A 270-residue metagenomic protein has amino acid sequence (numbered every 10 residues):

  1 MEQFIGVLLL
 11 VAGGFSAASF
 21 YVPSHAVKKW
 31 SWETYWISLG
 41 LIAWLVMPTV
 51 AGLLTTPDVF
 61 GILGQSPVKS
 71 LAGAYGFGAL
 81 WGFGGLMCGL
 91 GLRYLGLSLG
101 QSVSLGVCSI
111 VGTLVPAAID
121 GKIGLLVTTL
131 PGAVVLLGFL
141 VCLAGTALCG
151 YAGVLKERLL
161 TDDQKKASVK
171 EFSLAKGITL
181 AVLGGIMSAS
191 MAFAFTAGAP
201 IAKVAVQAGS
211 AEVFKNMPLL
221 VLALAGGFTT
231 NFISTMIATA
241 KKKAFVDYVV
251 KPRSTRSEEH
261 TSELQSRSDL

Functional and structural regions predicted by a protein language model:
M1-S262, S266-S268: Polytopic alpha-helical membrane proteins, predominantly small-molecule transporters/carriers
